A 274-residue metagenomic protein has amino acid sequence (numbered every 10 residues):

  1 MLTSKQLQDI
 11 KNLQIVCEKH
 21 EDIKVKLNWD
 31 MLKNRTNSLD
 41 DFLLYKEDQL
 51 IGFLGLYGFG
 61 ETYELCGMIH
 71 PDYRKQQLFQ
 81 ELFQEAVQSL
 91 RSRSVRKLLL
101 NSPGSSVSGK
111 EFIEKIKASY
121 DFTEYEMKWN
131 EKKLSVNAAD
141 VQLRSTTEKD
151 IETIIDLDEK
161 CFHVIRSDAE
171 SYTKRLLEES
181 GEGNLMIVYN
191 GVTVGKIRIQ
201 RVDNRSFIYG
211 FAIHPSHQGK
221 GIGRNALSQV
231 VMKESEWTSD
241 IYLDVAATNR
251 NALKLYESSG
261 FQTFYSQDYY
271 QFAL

Functional and structural regions predicted by a protein language model:
M1-W29, E124, N137-R166: Short amphipathic alpha-helix that is part of the acyltransferase structural core
E18, K26-Q84, Q88-L90, I197-Y209: Conserved donor-binding loop and adjoining core beta-sheet/short helix segment in diverse acyl/aminoacyl transferases
L39-G52, T173-K174, E182-I197, H214: Conserved beta-hairpin
H70-Q76, R201, H214-S216, K220 (+1 more regions): Active-site acidic-Proline motif in GNAT/NAT acetyltransferases
P71-A139, Y270-F272: Acyl-donor-binding surface of acyltransferase catalytic domains
K75-Q88, K115, G210-I213, G219-M232 (+1 more regions): Conserved acetyl-CoA-binding loop-helix of GNAT-fold acetyltransferases
L99-K110, P215, Y242-L253, Y269-L274: Conserved beta-strand-loop-alpha-helix junction that forms the acyl-donor binding cleft
T123-T147, S239, D244-R250, F264-L274: C-terminal "cap" of GNAT-fold acetyltransferases
